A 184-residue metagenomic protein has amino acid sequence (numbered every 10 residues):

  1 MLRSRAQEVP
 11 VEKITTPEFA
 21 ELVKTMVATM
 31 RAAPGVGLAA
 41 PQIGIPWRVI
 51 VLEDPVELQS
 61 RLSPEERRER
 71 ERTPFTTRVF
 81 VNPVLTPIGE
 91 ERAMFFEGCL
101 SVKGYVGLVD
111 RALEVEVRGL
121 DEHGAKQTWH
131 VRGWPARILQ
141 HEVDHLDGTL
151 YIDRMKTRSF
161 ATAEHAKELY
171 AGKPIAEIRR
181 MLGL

Functional and structural regions predicted by a protein language model:
M1-Q140, H145-L184: Active-site rim/adjacent substrate-binding subdomains
